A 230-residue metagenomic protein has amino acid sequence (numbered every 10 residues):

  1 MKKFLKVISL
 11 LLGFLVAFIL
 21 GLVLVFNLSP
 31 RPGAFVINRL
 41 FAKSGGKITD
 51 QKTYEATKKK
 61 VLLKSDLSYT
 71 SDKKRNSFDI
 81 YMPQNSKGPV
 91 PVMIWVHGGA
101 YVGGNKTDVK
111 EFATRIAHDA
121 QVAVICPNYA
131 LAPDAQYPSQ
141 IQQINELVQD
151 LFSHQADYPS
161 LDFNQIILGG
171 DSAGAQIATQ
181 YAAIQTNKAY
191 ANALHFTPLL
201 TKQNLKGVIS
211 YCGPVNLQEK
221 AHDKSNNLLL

Functional and structural regions predicted by a protein language model:
K3-L230: Alpha/beta-hydrolase superfamily serine-hydrolase fold, recognizing
